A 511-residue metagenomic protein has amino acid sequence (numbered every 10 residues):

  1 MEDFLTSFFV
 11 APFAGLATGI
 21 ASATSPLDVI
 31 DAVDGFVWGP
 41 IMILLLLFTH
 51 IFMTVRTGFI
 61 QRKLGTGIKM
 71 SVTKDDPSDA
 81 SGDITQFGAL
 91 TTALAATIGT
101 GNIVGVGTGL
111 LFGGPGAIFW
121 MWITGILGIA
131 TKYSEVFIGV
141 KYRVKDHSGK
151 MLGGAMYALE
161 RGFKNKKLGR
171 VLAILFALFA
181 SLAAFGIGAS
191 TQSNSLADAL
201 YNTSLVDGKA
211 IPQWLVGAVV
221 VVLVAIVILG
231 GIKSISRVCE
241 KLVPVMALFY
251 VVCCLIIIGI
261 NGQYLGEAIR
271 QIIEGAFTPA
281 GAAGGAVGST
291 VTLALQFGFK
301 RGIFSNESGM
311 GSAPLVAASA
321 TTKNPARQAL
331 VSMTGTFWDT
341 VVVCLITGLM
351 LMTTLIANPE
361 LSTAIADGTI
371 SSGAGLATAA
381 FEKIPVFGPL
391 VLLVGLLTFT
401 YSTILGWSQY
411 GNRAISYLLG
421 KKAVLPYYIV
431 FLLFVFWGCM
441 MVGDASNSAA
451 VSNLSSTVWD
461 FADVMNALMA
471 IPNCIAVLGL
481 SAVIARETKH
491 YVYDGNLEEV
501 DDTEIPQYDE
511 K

Functional and structural regions predicted by a protein language model:
M1-T100, L110-A117, G128, G438 (+1 more regions): N-terminal alpha-helical transmembrane segments of multi-pass membrane transport and channel/translocase proteins
L45-F52, R56-K69, F176, S193-L200 (+4 more regions): Membrane-interface loop-to-helix entry segments
T49-T54, A95, T124-G149, M156 (+3 more regions): Helix-loop-helix module between adjacent transmembrane segments
F59-Q86, T108-L110, G114-I118, A130-K167 (+4 more regions): Flexible loop linkers connecting adjacent transmembrane helices in multi-pass alpha-helical membrane transporters
S78-F112, I138-G162, L175-S181, G288-F337 (+1 more regions): Alpha-helical membrane segments and immediately flanking helix-loop junctions that form or couple to the substrate/ion
L127-E135, G217-I232, V243-Q263, Q296 (+3 more regions): Selective recognition of specific alpha-helical transmembrane segments in multi-pass small-molecule
Y133-R143, L255-Q271, P279-S289, S319-A320 (+4 more regions): Extracellular/periplasmic helix-exit of transmembrane alpha-helices
K164-L172, L393-W437, A462-M465, L480-K511: C-terminal membrane-solvent junction of multi-pass transporters and transport-like membrane proteins
